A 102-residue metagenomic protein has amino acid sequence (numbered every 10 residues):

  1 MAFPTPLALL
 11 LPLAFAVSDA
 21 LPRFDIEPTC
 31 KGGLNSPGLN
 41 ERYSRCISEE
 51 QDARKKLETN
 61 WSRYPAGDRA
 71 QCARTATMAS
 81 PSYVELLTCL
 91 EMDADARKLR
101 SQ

Functional and structural regions predicted by a protein language model:
A2-F3, L13-Q102: Mitochondrial intermembrane space
T5-L9: Sec-dependent signal peptide hydrophobic core
